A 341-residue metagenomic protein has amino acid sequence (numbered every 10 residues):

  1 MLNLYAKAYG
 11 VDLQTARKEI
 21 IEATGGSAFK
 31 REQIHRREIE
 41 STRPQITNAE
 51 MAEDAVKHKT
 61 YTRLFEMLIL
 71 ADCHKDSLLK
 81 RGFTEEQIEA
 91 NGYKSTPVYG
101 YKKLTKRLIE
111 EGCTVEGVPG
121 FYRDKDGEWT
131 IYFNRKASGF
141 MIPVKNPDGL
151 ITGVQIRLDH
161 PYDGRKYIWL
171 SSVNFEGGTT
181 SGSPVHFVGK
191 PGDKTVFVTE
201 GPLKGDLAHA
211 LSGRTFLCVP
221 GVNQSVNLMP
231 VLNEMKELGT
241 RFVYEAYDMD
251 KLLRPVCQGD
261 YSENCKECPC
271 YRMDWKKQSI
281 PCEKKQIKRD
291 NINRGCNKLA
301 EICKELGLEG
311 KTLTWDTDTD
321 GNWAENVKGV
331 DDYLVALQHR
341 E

Functional and structural regions predicted by a protein language model:
M1-I21: Short Cys/His-based metal-binding microdomains
L2-N3, K75, E85, T105 (+3 more regions): Short glycine-/small-residue-rich flexible loop motifs, especially phosphate/cofactor-binding loops
Y5, L78, G149, V330: A residue-level signal for conserved active-site and pocket-lining positions in enzyme catalytic cores
K18-M141, D148, K190-P191: TOPRIM metal-binding catalytic domain and adjacent DNA-binding surface shared by DnaG-type primases
I46, K57, Y101-T240, Y247 (+2 more regions): Phosphate-handling DNA/RNA-contact segment within nucleic-acid enzymes
D193-V196, P202-E341: TOPRIM fold recognition
